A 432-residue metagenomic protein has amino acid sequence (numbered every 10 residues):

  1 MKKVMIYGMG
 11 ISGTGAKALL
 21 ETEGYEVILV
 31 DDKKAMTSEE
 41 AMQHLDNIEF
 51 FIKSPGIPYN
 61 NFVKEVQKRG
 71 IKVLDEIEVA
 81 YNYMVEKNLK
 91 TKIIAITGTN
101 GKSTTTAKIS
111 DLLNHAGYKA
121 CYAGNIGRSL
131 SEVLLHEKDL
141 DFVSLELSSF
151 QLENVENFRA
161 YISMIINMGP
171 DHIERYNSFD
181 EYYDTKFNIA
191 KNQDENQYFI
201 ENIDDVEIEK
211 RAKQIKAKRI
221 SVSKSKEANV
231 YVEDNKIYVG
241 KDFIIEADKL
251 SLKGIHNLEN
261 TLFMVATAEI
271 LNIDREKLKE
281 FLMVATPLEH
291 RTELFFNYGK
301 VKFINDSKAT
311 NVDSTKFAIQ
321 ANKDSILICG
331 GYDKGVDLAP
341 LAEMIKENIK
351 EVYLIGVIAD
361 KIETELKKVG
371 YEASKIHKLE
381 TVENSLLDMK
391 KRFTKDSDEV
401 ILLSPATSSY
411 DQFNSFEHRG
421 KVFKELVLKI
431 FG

Functional and structural regions predicted by a protein language model:
K2-K3, T14, A18-E23, E40-D46 (+8 more regions): Phosphate-binding loop of NTP-binding sites
K3, G15-L19, E23, K119 (+1 more regions): Nucleotide phosphate-binding/pyrophosphate-handling subdomain across enzymes that bind or process nucleotide phosphates
M9: Glycine-rich Rossmann-fold phosphate-binding loop(s) that bind the pyrophosphate of adenine dinucleotide cofactors
E23-T37: NAD(P)-binding Rossmann-fold cofactor-contacting core
L29-D31, F199-I203, I328-C329, N348-V357: Short internal beta-strands
K33-N47, T381: Short acidic low-complexity segments
L74-V79, K216-E233, K279-M283, E293-F296 (+1 more regions): Beta-strand->loop->alpha-helix junctions that form or flank phosphate-binding loops in nucleotide-handling enzymes
L341-E399: C-terminal helical cap/extension that packs against the catalytic core of soluble nucleotide-cofactor enzymes
